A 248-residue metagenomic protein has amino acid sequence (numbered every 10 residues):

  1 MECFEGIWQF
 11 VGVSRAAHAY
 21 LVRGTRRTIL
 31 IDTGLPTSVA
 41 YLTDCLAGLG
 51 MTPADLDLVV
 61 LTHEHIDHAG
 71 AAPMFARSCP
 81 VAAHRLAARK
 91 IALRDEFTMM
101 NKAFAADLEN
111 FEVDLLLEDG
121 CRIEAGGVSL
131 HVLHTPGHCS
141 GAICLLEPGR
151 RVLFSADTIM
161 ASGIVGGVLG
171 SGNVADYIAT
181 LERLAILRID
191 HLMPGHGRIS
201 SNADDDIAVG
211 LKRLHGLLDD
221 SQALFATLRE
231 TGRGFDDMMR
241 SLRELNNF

Functional and structural regions predicted by a protein language model:
M1-E5, L21-R23, A40, D57 (+4 more regions): A structural signal for the main folded, soluble domain(s) of proteins
M1-L49, C144-A156: Conserved beta-strand hairpin/beta-sheet module of binuclear metal-dependent hydrolase folds, prominently
M1-W8, N101-A105, G126-V128: Short Pro/Gly-enriched beta-strand edge/turn motifs at strand-loop
I29-I31, V60, V81, V152-F154 (+1 more regions): Residue-level marker for buried hydrophobic side chains located in beta-strands that build the well-ordered beta-sheet
P36-T37, S129-A223: Metallo-beta-lactamase
T37-A40, D44-R122, G216-D219: Active-site HxH/HxHxD metal-binding segment of metal-dependent hydrolases
L49-A54, I123-V128, P148, I186-L187: Glycine-rich phosphate-binding loop signature in dinucleotide/nucleotide-binding domains
L224-F248: C-terminal regulatory/interaction regions
